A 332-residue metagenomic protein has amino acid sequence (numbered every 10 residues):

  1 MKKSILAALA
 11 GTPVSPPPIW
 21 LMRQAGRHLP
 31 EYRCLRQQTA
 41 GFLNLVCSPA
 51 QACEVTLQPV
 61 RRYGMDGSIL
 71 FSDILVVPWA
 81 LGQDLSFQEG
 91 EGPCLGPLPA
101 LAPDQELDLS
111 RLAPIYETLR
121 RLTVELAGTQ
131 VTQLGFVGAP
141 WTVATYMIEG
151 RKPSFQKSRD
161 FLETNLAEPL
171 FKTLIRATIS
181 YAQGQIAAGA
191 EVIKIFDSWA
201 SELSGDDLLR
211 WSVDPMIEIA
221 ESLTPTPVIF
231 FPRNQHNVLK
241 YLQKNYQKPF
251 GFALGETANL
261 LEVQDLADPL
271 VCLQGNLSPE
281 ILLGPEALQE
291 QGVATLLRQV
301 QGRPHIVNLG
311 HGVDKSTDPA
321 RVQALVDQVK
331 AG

Functional and structural regions predicted by a protein language model:
M1-F87, V124, G128, I217-E218 (+1 more regions): N-terminal basic, low-complexity leaders that serve as flexible interaction/assembly modules and, when applicable, as
M1-S4, V14-P17, Q24, Q38 (+8 more regions): Generic, low-specificity signal for short hydrophobic/alpha-helical stretches with a mild N-terminal bias, encompassing
Y32, Q83-C94, Y146-K157: Short, flexible, mixed-charge acidic loops at enzyme active sites
C34-V46, A100-D108, K248-P249: Short, basic, glycine/proline-bearing loop/turn elements
I74-V77, G92, P140-T142: A short acidic, glycine/proline-enriched capping/turn motif at secondary-structure boundaries, especially helix N-cap
G90-V124: A gly/proline- and charged-residue-enriched helix-loop-helix capping module
R111-G332: Active-site loop segments of alpha/beta catalytic cores
